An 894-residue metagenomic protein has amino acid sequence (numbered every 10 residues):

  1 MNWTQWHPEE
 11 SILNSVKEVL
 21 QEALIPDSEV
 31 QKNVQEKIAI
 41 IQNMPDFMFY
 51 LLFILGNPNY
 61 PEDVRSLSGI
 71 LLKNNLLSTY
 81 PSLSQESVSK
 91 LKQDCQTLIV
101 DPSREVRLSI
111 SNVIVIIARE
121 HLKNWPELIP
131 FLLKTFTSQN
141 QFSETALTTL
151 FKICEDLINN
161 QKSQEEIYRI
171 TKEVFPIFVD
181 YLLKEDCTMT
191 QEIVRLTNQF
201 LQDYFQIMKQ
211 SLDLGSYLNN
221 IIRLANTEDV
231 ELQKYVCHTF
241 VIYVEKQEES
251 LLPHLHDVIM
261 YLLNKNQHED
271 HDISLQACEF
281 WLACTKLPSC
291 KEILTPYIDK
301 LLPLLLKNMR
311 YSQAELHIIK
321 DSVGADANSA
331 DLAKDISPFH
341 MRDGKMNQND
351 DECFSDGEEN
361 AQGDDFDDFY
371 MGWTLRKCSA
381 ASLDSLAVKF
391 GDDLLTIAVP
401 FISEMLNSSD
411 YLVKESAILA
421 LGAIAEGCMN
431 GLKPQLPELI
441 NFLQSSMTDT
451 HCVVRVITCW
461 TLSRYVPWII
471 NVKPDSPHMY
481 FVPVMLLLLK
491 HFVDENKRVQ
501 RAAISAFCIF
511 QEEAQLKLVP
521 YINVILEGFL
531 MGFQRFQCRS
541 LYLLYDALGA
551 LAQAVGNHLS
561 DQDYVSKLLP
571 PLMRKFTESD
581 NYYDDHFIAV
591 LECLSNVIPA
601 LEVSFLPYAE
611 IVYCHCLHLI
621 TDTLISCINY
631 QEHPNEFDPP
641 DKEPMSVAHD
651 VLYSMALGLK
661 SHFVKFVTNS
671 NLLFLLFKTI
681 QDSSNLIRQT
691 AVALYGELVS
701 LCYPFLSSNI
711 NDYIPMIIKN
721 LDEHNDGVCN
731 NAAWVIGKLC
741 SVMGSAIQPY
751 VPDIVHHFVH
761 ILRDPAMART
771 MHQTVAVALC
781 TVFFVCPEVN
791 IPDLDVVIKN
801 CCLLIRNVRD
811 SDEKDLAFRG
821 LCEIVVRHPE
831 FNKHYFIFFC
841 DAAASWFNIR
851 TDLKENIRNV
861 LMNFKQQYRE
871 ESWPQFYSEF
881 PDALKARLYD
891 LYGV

Functional and structural regions predicted by a protein language model:
M1-V894: Karyopherin-beta/Importin-beta family HEAT-repeat alpha-solenoid scaffold
